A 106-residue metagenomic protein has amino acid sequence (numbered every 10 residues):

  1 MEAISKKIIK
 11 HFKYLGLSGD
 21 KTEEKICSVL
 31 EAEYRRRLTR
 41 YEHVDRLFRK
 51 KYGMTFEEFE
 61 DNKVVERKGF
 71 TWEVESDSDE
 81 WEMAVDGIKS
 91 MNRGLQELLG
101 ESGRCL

Functional and structural regions predicted by a protein language model:
M1-K63, K89, R93-L106: Small, basic N-terminal interaction modules of short regulatory proteins
V65-E80: Short, glycine/alanine-rich amphipathic alpha-helical segment that often forms an alpha-turn-alpha hairpin
A84-I88: Short amphipathic alpha-helical coiled-coil/interface segments
